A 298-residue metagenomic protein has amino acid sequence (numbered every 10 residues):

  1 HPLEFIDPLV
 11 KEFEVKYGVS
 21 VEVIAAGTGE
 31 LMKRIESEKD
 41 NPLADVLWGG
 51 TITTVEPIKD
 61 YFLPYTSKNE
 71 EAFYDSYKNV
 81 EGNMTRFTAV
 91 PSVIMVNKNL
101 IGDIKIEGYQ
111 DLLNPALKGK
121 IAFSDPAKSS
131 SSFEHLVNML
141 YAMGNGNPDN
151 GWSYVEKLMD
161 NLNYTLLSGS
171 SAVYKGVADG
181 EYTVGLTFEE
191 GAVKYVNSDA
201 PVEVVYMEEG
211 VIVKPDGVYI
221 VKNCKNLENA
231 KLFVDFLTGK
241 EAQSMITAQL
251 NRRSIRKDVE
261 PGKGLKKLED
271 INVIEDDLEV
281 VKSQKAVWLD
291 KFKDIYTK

Functional and structural regions predicted by a protein language model:
H1-D7, A26-E30, E36, P42-E181: Extracytoplasmic ligand-binding site segments that recognize negatively charged/polar headgroups
H1-S20, Y195: Short, polar/charged alpha-helical segment
T53-I58, A178-D179, T183-P201, L250: A ligand-binding cleft/hinge motif common to bilobed small-molecule-binding domains
D75-S76, V90, Y154-M159, L166-L167 (+1 more regions): Periplasmic-binding protein-like
V93-L100, V137-L140, K214-N226, M245-I246: A bilobed periplasmic-binding-protein/Venus flytrap-type ligand-binding module shared by bacterial periplasmic
Q110-L113, L140, E156, Y174 (+6 more regions): Non-transmembrane alpha-helical segments in soluble domains of secreted/periplasmic/extracellular proteins
I212, V221-D276: Mature extracytoplasmic/periplasmic domains
K263-K298: Extracellular/periplasmic bilobal clamshell ligand-binding domains
